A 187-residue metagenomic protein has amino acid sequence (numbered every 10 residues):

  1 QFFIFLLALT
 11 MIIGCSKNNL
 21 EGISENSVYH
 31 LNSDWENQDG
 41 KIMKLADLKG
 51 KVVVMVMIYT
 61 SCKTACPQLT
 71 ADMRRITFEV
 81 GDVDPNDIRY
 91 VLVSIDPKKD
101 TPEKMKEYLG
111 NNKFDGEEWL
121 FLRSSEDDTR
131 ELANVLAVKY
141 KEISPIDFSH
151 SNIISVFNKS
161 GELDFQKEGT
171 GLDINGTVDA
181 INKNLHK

Functional and structural regions predicted by a protein language model:
Q1-L6: Sec-dependent signal peptide recognition, specifically the positively charged N-region followed immediately by
M11-G14: C-terminal motif of bacterial Sec signal peptides marking the signal peptidase cleavage site
N18-A46, A71-D72: N-terminal "domain-start" segment that seeds a small globular fold
L45-P67, M73: Short active-site neighborhood of thiol/selenol oxidoreductases, capturing the structured segment around
K51, Q68-L92: Conserved helix-turn-beta segment immediately C-terminal to the redox Cys motif in thioredoxin-like folds
D87-D100, E117-D127: Thiol-based oxidoreductase modules, predominantly thioredoxin-like and allied folds used for disulfide exchange
K106-S151: Short, internal strand/loop/helix patches that form the active-site neighborhood or redox-interaction surface
I143-K187: Thiol-/selenol-based redox modules, centered on thioredoxin-like and closely related oxidoreductase domains
